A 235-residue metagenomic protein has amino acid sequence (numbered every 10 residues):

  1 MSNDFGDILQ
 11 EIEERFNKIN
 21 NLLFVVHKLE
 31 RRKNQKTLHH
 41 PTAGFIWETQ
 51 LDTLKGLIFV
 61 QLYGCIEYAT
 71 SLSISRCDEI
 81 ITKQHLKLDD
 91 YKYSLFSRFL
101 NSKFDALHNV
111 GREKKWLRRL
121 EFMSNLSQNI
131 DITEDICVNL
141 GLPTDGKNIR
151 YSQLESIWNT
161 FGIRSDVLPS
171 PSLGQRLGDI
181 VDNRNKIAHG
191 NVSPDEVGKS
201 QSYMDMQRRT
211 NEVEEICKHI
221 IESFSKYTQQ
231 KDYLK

Functional and structural regions predicted by a protein language model:
M1, F5-I8, I12-R15, R112-R119 (+4 more regions): Intrinsic-disorder-associated interaction segments
M1-V60, I74-C77, Q84-S97: Charged alpha-helical initiation segments
D4-R31, Q35, E155-K235: Polyanionic, low-complexity intrinsically disordered segments
H40-T42, I46, I81-N101, Y203-E215 (+1 more regions): Charge-rich, acidic-biased intrinsically disordered regions
E48-E67, S170, L177, K199 (+1 more regions): Short, charged/polar micro-motifs that form catalytic or ligand-binding hotspots
Q61-L62, Y68-V167: Helix-loop junctions and short alpha-helical segments
I66-T70, N185-A188: Short alpha-helix boundary/capping elements
